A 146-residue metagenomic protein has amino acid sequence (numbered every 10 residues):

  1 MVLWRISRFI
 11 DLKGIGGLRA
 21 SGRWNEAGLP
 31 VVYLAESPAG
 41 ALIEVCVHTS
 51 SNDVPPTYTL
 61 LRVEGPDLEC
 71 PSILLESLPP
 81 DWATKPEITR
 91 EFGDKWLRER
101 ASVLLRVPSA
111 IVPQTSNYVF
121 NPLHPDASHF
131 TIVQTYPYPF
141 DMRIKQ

Functional and structural regions predicted by a protein language model:
V2-K13, G17, N25-A27, V54-Q146: Active-site and NAD+-binding cores of ADP-ribose-processing enzymes
S21: Glycine/serine-rich loop-strand microenvironments at binding/catalytic pocket rims
A27-E44, H48, V119-L123: Extended catalytic/binding region for NAD+/ADP-ribose chemistry, centered on the ART fold
